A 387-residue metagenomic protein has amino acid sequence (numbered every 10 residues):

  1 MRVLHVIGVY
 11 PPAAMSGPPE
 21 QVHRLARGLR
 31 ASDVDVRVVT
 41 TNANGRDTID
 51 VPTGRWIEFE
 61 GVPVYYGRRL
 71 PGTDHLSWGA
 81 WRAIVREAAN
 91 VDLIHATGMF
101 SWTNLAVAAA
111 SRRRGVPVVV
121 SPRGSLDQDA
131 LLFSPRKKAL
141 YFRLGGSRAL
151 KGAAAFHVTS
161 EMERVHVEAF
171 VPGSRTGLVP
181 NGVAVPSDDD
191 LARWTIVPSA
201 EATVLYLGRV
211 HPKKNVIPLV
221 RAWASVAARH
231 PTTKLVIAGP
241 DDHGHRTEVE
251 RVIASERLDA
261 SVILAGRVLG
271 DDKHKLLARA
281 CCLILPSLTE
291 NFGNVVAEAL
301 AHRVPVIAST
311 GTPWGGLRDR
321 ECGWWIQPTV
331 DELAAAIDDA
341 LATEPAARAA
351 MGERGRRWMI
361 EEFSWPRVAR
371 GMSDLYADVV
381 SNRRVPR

Functional and structural regions predicted by a protein language model:
M1-P52, I57-E60, R387: N-terminal subdomain of nucleotide-sugar transferases
L4, H157, T195-W223, V236: Conserved donor-binding/catalytic core segment of Leloir-type glycosyltransferases
N42, M162, G182: Carbohydrate-associated surface elements
R113, A139-A155: Membrane-proximal helix-turn-helix segments that form the acceptor-binding/catalytic region of lipid-linked
T247-V268: Nucleotide-activated donor-binding/catalytic signature segment of Leloir-type glycosyltransferases, i.e., the conserved
L288: Aromatic "clamp/platform" in nucleotide-sugar-dependent glycosyltransferases that forms part of the donor/acceptor
P305-S309: Short hydrophobic beta-strand element within catalytic cores of glycosyltransferases and related nucleotide-activated
W324-D331, D339-P345: Conserved acidic donor-binding segment of nucleotide-sugar-dependent glycosyltransferases
